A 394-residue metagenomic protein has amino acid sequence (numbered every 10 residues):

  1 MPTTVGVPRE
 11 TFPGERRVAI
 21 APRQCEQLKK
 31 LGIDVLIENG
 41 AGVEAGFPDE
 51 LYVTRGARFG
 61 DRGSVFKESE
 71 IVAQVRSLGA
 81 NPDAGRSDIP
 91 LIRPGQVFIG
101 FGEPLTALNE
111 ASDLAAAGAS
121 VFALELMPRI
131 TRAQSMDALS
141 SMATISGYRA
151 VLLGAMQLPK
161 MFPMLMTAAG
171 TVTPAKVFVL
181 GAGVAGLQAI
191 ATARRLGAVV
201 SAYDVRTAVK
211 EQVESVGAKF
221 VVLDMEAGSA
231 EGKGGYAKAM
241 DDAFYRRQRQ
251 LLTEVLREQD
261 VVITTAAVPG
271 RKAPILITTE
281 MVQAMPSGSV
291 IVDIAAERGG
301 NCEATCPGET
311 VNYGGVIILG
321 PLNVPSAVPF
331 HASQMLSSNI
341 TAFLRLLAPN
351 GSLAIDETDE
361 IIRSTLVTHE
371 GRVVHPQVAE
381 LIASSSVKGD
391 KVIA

Functional and structural regions predicted by a protein language model:
P2-D113, A117: An N-terminal-biased, well-structured beta-alpha scaffold segment characteristic of Rossmann-like dinucleotide-binding
P2-T4, E10, L78-K176: Glycine/serine-rich phosphate-binding loop and adjoining beta1-alpha1 elements at the start of nucleotide-handling
P8-E44, P163-R257: Glycine-rich phosphate/diphosphate-binding loop of Rossmann-like nucleotide-binding domains
C25, D49, A111, V151 (+3 more regions): Generic hydrophobic/aromatic pocket-lining and core-packing "Φ" positions
G56-E70, L78, A230-V262, A266-T279 (+2 more regions): A structured beta-alpha segment of the ubiquitous adenosine-cofactor-binding alpha/beta core
N81-P82, V184-T192, Y203, K210 (+2 more regions): Short glycine/serine/threonine-rich phosphate/pyrophosphate-binding segments that cradle anionic phosphate groups
P104-T131, R271-V324: Rossmann-fold NAD(P)-binding glycine/threonine-rich loop
E125-A168, A296, C302-A394: Adenosine-phosphate binding glycine-rich loop
